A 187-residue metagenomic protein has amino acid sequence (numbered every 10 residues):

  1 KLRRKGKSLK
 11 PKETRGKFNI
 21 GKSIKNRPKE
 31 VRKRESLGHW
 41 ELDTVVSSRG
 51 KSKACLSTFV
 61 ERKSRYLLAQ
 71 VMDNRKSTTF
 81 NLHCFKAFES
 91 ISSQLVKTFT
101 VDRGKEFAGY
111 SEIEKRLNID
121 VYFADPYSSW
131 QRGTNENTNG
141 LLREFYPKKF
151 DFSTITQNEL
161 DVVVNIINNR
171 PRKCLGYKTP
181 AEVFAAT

Functional and structural regions predicted by a protein language model:
K1-R34: Basic, flexible linker segments flanking DNA-binding modules in nucleic acid-interacting mobile-element proteins
R32, V45, K51-L68: Short conserved beta-strand segments at catalytic cores or DNA/RNA-binding microdomains of nucleic-acid binding
L37-S48: Two-metal-ion RNase H-like nuclease active-site motif
D43, F59, R65, C84 (+4 more regions): Mobile genetic element proteins and their domesticated derivatives, centered on retroelements and DNA transposons
S48, S52, A69-S93: Active-site beta-loop-alpha junctions of metal-dependent nucleic acid enzymes, especially the RNase H-like/DDE
S64-Y66, I91-V96, F145-Y146: Short, surface-exposed connector motifs at secondary-structure boundaries
Q94-G109, Y127: Acidic/histidine-rich, metal-coordinating catalytic segments
E114-V121, D125-T187: Charged alpha-helix within mobile-element recombinases
